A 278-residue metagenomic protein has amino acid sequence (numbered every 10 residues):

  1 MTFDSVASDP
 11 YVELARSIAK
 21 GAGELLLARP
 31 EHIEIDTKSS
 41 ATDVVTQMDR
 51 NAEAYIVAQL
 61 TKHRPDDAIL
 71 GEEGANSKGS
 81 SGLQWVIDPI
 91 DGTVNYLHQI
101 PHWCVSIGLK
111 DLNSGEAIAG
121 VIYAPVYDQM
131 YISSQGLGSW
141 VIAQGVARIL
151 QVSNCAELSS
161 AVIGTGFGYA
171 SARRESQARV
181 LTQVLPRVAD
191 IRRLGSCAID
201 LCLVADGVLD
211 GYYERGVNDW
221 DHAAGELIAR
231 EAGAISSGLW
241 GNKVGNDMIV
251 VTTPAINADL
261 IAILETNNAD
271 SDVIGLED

Functional and structural regions predicted by a protein language model:
M1-I90, A269, L276-D278: N-terminal subdomain of lithium-sensitive/metallo-dependent phosphomonoesterases centered on the IMPase/IPPase/PAP
L26, D49, L60, T93 (+6 more regions): Residue-level signal for inorganic ion chemistry
T37, S77-G79, L112-S114, N154-E157 (+1 more regions): Solvent-exposed alpha-helices and their adjacent loops that cap or buttress functional pockets in soluble metabolic
A41, Y127, K243-N246: Short acidic/glycine-enriched loop/turn segments that link adjacent beta-strands
R50, A54, E73, P89-G92 (+6 more regions): Generic detector of well-ordered alpha-helical packing
G79-W140: DPxDG-like acidic metal-binding loop motif
G115, S139-V141, G145-I149, I235 (+1 more regions): Short helix-loop capping/hinge motifs at secondary-structure junctions, enriched in acidic/polar residues
Q151-D278: An extended, acidic
